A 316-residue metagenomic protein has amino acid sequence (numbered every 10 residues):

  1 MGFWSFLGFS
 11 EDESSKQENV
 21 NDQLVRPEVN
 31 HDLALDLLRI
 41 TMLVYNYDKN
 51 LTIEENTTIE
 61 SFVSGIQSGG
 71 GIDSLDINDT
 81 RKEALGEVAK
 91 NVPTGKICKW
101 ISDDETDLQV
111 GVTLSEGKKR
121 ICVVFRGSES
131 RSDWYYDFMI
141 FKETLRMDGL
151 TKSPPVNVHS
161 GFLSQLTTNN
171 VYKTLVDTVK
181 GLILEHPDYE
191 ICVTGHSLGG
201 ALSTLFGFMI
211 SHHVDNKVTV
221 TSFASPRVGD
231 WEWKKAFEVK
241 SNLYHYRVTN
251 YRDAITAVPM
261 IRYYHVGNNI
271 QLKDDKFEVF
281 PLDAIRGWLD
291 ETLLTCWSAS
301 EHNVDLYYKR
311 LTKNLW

Functional and structural regions predicted by a protein language model:
G2-D32, I53, Q109, G117-R120 (+6 more regions): Serine hydrolase/lipase
G2-L114: N-terminal low-complexity, Ser/Thr- and acidic-residue-enriched intrinsically disordered segments
I121-F125: Short beta-strand element of the alpha/beta-hydrolase
R126, D137-T144: Surface-exposed loop and adjacent secondary-structure segments within mature catalytic domains
G200: Catalytic nucleophile loop
